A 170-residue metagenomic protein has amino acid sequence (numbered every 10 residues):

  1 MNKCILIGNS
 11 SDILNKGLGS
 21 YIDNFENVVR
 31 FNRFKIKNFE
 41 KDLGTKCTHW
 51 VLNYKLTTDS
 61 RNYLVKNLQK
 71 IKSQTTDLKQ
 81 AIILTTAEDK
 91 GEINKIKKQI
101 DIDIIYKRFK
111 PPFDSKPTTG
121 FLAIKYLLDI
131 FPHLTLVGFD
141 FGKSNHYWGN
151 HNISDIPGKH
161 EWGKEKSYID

Functional and structural regions predicted by a protein language model:
M1-D170: Metal-ion/cofactor- or nucleotide/acyl-coenzyme-handling active-site neighborhoods
